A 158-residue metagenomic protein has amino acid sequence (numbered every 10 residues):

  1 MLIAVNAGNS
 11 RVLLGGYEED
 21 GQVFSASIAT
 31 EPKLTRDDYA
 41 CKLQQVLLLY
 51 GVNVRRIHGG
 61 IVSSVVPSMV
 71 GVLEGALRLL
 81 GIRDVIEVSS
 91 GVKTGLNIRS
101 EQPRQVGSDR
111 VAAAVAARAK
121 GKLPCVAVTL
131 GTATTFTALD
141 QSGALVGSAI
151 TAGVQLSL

Functional and structural regions predicted by a protein language model:
L2-N6, I61, C125-T129: Short glycine-aspartate micro-motif
L2-Y50, S142-L158: Short glycine-rich, Thr/Ser-proximal phosphate-binding strand/loop in the N-terminal lobe of ATP-dependent enzymes
S10, V66-S68, T132-T135: Gly/Ser/Thr-rich loops at beta-strand to alpha-helix junctions that form or flank small-molecule/cofactor-binding
L13, G71-V72, T137: Phosphate- and divalent-cation-binding pockets in alpha/beta enzyme and binding domains that engage nucleotide-derived
E18, Q45, G75, L79 (+1 more regions): Short, well-ordered alpha-helices that flank and scaffold nucleotide-derived cofactor binding pockets
Y50-V106, S142-G147, G153: Short beta-strand-loop/turn "lid" adjacent to the catalytic site in phosphate-handling enzymes
G95-C125: Conserved phosphate-binding catalytic cores of ATP/NTP-utilizing and phosphoryl-transfer enzymes
A114-S148, Q155-L156: Internal active-site segments that recognize and position negatively charged phosphoryl groups and nucleotide moieties
